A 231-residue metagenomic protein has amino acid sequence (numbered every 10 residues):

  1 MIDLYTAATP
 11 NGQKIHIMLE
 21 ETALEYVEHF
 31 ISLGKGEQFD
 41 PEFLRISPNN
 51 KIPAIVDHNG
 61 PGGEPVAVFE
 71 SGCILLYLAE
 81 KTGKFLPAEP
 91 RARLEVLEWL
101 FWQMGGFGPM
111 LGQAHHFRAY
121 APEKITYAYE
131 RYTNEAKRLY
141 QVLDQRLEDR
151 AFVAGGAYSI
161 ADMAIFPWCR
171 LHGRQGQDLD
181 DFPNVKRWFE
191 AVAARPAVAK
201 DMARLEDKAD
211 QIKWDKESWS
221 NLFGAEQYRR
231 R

Functional and structural regions predicted by a protein language model:
M1-E130, N134, D144, W219 (+1 more regions): GST-like domain detector, emphasizing the conserved glutathione-binding G-site in the N-terminal thioredoxin-like
V27, L86, G155, D180 (+1 more regions): A local structural micro-motif
S32, I160, L205-K208: Short, solvent-exposed turn/loop segments enriched in Gly/Ser/Thr/Pro and often Arg
G36-E37, E190, A209-Q211: Short secondary-structure boundary/hinge segments and terminal tails
A79, W168-C169, M202: Active-site-flanking alpha-helical
Q103-P196, R231: GST-like fold's C-terminal all-alpha helical module
L205-R231: Acidic/histidine-enriched, glycine/proline-rich intrinsically disordered or flexible terminal extensions
